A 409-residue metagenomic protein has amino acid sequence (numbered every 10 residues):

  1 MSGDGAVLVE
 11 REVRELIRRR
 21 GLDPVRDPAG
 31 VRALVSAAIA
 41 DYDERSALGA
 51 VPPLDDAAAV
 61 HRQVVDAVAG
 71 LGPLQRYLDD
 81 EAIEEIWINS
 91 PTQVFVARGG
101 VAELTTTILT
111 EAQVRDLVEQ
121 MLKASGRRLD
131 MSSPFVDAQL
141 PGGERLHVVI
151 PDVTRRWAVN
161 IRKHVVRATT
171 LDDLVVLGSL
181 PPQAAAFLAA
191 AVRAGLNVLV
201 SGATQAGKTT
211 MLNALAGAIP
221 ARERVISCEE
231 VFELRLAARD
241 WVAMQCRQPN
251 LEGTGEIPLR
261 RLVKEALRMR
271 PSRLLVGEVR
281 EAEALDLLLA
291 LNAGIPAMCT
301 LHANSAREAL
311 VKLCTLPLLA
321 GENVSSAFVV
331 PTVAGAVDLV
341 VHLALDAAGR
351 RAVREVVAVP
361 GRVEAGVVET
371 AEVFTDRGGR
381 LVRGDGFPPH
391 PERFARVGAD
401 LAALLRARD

Functional and structural regions predicted by a protein language model:
M1-L129, P141: N-terminal accessory targeting/assembly segments
D66, Q75-D80, E85-I88, R127-D130 (+7 more regions): Replace "in large, NTP-powered and nucleic-acid-processing enzymes" with "in large, NTP-powered factors and other
D80, Q93-A194: P-loop NTP-binding catalytic core
V192, A203-Q205: The conserved Walker
L196-V198, A214-A336, H342-A344: Switch/coupling sub-region of P-loop NTPases
K208: Conserved lysine of the Walker
M211: Hydrophobic positions on the alpha1 helix immediately C-terminal to the Walker A/P-loop
A348-D409: NTP-binding/hydrolysis catalytic cores, primarily Walker-type P-loop NTPases
